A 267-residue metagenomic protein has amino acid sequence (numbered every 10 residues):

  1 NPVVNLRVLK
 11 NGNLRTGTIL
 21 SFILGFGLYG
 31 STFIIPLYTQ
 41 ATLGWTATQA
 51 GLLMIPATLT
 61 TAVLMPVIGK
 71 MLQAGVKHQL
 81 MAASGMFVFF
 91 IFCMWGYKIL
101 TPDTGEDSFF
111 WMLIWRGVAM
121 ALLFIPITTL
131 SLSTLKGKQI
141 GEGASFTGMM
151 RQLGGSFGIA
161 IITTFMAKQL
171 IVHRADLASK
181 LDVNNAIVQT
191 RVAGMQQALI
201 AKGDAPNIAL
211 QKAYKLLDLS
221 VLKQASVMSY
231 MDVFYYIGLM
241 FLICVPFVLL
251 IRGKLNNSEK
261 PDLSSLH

Functional and structural regions predicted by a protein language model:
N1-E142, N256-H267: Transmembrane core module of solute transporters
Q40, M54, L135, T147-G148 (+2 more regions): Generic helix-packing signal
M65-G69, I159, V248: Conserved kink/hinge residues within transmembrane alpha-helices of Major Facilitator Superfamily
K70, Y97-K98, T164, K168 (+1 more regions): Short hydrophobic alpha-helical membrane-anchoring segments
I114, M149-M150: Short, conserved, surface-exposed binding loops centered on an aromatic residue
M120, M150-R151: Short, surface-exposed loop/turn motifs that are enriched in glycine and acidic residues and include a nearby proline
F146, Q152-F241, F247, L263-H267: Hydrophobic transmembrane architecture of multi-pass small-molecule transporters
M240-S258: Multi-pass alpha-helical transporter architecture, strongest for 12-TM Major Facilitator/SLC carriers used
